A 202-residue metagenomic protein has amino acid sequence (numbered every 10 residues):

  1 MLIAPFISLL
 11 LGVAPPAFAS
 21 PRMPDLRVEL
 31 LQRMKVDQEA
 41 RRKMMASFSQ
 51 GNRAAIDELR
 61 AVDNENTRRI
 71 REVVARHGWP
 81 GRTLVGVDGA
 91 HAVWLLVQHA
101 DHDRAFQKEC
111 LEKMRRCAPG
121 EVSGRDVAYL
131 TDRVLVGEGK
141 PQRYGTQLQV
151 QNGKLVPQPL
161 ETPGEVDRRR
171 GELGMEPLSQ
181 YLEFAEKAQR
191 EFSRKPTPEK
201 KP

Functional and structural regions predicted by a protein language model:
M1, S47, M175-E176: A periodicity- and composition-biased signal for non-globular, repetitive helical segments
M1-A14: Bacterial N-terminal signal peptides
P15-A19: Polybasic, low-complexity, intrinsically disordered segments
S20-P141: N-terminal helix-rich structural modules
E112-E176: An amphipathic alpha-helical core segment
Q158, E165-P202: A cross-kingdom marker for long, charged
